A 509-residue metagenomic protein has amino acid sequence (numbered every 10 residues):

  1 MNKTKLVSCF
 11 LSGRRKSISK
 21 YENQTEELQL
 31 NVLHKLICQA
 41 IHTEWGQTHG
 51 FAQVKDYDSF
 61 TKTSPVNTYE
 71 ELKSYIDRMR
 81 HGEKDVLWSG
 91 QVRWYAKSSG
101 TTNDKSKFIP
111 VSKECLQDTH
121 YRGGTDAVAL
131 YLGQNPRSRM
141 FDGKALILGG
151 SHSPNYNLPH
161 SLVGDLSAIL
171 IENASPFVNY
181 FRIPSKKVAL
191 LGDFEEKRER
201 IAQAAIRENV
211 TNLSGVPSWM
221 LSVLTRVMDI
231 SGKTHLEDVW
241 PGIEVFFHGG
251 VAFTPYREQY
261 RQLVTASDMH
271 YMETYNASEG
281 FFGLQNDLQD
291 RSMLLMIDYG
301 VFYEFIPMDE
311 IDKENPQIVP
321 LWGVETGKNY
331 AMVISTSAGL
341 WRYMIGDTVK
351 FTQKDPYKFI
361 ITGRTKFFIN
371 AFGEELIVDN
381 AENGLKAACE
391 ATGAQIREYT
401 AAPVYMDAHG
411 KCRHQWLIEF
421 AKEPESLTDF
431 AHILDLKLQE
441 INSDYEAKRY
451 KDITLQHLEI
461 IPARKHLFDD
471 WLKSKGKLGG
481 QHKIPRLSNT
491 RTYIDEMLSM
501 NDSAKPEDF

Functional and structural regions predicted by a protein language model:
M1-A52, F60-N67, S74-G82, I169-F509: Active-site glycine/GP-rich loop and adjacent strand/helix microenvironment that borders small-molecule binding pockets
E27, N31-Y95, S106-V111, D118 (+2 more regions): Active-site diphosphate/adenylate-binding microenvironment
V92, Q117, Y121-R122, P217-M220 (+1 more regions): Short alpha-helical patches at coil-to-helix transitions and adjacent helical residues in well-structured domains
A96-T102: Conserved helicase ATPase motor motifs in RecA-like P-loop NTPase domains
D104-I109, F368-A371: Short small-residue beta-strand/loop micro-motif enriched in glycine and branched aliphatics
P110, E114-H120, F246-F247, S278: Long, hydrophobic, well-ordered secondary-structure blocks that form the structural core and pocket-lining surfaces
G123-V128, Q289: Short, basic alpha-helical nucleic acid-contact segments in DNA-binding proteins and DNA transaction factors
L130-P176: Conserved AMP-binding loop of ANL adenylate-forming enzymes
